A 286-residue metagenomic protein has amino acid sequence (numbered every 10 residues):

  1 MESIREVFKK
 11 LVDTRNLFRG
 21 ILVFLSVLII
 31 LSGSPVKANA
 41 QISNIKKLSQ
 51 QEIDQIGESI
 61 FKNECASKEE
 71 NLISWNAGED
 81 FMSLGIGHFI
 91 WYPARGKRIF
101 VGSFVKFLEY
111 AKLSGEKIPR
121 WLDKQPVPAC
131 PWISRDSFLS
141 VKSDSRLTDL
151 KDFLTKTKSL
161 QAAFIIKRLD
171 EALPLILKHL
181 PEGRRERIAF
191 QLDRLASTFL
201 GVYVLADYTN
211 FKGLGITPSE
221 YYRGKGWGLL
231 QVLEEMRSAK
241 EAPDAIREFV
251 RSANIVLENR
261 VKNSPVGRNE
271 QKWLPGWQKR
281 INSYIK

Functional and structural regions predicted by a protein language model:
M1-R15: N-terminal secretory signal peptides that target proteins for export/translocation
V7, N16-L17, V23, S137 (+2 more regions): Intrinsic disorder/low-structure terminal segments
T14-L17, A40: Short linear motifs in intrinsically disordered/low-complexity regions
G20-S32: Bacterial N-terminal signal peptides
P35-N39: Sec/Tat signal peptide C-region and signal peptidase I cleavage site
Q41-K286: Cell-wall polysaccharide-cleaving catalytic domain and substrate-binding groove, primarily in peptidoglycan/chitin
